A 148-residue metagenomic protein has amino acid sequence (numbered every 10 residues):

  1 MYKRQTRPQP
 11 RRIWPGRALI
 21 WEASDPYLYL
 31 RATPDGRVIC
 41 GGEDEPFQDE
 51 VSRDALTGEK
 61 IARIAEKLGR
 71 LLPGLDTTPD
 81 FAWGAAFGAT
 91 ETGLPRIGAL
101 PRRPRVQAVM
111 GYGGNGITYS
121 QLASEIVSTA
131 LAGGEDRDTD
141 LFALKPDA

Functional and structural regions predicted by a protein language model:
K3-T33: Flavin-dependent oxidoreductases
Q9-R11, P46, R103: Active-site/binding-pocket entry motifs
E22-D25, E45, G113: Short, solvent-exposed aromatic-acidic interface loops
L28, E66, P95: Active-site phosphate/pyrophosphate- and oxyanion-stabilizing loops and adjacent acidic/basic residues in soluble
R31, G41-G42, V109: Beta-strand scaffold of nucleotide-dependent catalytic cores
T33-G36, P101-R102: Short acidic-glycine loop/turn motifs at beta-strand connectors
G36-G69: Conserved FAD/dinucleotide-binding core of flavoprotein oxidoreductases
D49-E50, D54, G69-A148: C-terminal catalytic lobe of FAD-dependent flavoproteins
